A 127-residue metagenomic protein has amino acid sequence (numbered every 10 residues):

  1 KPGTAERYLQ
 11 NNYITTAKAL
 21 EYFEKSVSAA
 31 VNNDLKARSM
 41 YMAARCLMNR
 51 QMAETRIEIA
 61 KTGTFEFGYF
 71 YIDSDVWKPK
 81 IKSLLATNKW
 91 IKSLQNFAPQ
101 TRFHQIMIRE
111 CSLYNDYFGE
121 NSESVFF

Functional and structural regions predicted by a protein language model:
K1-F127: Acidic, polar-rich low-complexity tracts and alpha-helical solenoid repeat scaffolds
